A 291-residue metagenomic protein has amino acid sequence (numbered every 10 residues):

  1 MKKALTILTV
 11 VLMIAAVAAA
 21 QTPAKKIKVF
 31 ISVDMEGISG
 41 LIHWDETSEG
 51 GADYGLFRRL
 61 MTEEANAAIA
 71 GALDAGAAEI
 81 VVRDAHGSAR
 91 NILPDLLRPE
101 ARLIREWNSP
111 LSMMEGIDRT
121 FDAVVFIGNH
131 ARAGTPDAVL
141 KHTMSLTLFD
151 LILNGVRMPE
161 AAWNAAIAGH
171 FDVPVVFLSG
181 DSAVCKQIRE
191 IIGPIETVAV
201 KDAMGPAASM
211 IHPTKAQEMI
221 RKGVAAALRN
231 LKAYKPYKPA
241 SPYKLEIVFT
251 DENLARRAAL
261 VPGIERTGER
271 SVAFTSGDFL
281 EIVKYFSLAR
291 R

Functional and structural regions predicted by a protein language model:
M1-I7: Positively charged n-region of N-terminal signal peptides that target proteins for export
I7-A16: Bacterial N-terminal signal peptides
A18-A24: Boundary at the C-terminal end of the N-terminal hydrophobic targeting segment
T47-A67: Short catalytic helix/loop segments, enriched in acidic residues and glycine and frequently bearing histidine
I80, A216-R291: C-terminal accessory domains and tails appended to enzymatic cores
P99-I117: A glycine-rich helix N-cap at a beta->alpha junction
S145-F171, G180-A183: Active-site glycine-rich loop that binds ribose-phosphate moieties when present
I167-V175, S179-L228: Active-site rim beta-loop-alpha module in soluble metabolic enzymes
